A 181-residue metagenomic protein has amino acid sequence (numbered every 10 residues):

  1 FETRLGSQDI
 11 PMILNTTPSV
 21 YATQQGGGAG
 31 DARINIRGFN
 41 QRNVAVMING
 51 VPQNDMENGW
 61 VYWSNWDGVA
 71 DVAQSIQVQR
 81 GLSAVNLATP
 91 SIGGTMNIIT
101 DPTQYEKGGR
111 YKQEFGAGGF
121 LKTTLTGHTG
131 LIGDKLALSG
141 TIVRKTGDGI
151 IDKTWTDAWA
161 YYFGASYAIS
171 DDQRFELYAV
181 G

Functional and structural regions predicted by a protein language model:
F1-S7, P11-N15: N-terminal Sec signal peptide and the immediately downstream disordered periplasmic leader that contains the TonB box
P11-P52, Q74: Extracytoplasmic beta-strand/coil segments of soluble accessory domains associated with Gram-negative outer-membrane
M12, N35, Q77, N97 (+2 more regions): Outer-membrane beta-barrel architecture
S19-G30, A88-I92, T154-D157: Short, glycine-/polar-rich solvent-exposed loops and beta-turns at beta-strand/coil boundaries
T23, S83-L87, Q113-F115, I150-K153: Outer-membrane beta-barrel domain signature
P52-R80, I99: Short acidic/polar hinge/loop motifs at secondary-structure boundaries that mediate gating or recognition
A73-V78, G94-T95, T100-F115, L138-G140: Transmembrane beta-strand segments of Gram-negative outer membrane beta-barrel proteins
G108, F115-T146, I151-G181: Transmembrane beta-barrel wall of Gram-negative outer-membrane proteins
